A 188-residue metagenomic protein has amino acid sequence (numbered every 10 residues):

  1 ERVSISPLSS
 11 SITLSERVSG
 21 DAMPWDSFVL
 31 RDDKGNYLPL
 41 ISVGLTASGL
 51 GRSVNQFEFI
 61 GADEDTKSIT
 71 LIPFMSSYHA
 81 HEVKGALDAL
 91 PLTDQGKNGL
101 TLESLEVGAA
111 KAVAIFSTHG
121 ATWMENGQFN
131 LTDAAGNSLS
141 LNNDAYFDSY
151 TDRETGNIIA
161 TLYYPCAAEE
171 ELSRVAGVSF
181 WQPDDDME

Functional and structural regions predicted by a protein language model:
E1-E188: Alpha-helical, hydrophobic structural elements that either
